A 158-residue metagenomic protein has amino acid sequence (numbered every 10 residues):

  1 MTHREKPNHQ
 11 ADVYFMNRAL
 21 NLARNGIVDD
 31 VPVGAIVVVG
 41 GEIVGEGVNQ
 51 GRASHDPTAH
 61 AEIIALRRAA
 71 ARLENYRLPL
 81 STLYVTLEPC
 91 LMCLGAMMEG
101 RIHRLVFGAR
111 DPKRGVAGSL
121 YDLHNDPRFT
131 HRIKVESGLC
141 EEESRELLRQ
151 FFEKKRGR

Functional and structural regions predicted by a protein language model:
M1-G26, D30, P89-R158: Zinc-dependent deaminase
D29-V33, P79: Short, basic and Ser/Thr-rich N-terminal targeting/leader segments
V33-G41: Short beta-strand scaffold segments in enzyme catalytic cores
V39-G40, R67, P79: A cytosolic small-molecule/anion-sensing beta-strand core signal
V44-G51: Short beta->alpha transition motifs characteristic of CBS
A53-I64: A short, polar/charged loop-to-alpha-helix boundary motif
N75-L87: Immediate flanking context of iron-sulfur cluster ligation sites
